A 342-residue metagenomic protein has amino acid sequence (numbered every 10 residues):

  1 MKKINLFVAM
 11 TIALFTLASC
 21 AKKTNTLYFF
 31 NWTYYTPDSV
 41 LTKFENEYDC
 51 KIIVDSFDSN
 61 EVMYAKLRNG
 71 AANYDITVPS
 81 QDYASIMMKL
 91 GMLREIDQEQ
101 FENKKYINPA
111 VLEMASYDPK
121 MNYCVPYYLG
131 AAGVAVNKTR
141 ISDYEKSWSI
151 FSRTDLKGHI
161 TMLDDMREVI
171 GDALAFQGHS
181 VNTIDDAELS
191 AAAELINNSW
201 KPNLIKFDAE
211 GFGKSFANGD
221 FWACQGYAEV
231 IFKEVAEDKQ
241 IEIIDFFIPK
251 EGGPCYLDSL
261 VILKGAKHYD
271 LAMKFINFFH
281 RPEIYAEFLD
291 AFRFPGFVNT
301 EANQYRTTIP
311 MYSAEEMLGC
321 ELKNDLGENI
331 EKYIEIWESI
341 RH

Functional and structural regions predicted by a protein language model:
M1-T26: Short, low-complexity disordered leader/linker segments with a strong preference for bacterial N-terminal type II
C20-M87, K214: Early extracytoplasmic/lumenal segment of secretory-pathway proteins
D75-V78, I205, W222-Y227: Paired acidic/hydrophobic, glycine-rich loop segments that form the ligand-binding mouth/hinge of periplasmic-binding
S80-N203, E210-A217: Extracytoplasmic ligand-binding site segments that recognize negatively charged/polar headgroups
Y83-I86, A223-E242: A ligand-binding cleft/hinge motif common to bilobed small-molecule-binding domains
L189-S199, Q240-K264: Periplasmic-binding protein-like
D258, L263-L318: Mature extracytoplasmic/periplasmic domains
Y305-H342: Extracellular/periplasmic bilobal clamshell ligand-binding domains
